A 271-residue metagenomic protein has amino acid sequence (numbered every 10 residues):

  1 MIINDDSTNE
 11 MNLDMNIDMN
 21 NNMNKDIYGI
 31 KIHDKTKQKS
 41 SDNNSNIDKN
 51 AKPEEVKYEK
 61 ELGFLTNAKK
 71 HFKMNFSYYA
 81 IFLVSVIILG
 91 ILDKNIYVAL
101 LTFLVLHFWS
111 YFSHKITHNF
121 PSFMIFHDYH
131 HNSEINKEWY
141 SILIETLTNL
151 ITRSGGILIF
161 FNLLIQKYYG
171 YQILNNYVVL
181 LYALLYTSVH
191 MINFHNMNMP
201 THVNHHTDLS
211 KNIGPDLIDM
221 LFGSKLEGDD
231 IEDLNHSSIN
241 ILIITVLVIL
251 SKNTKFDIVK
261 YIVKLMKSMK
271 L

Functional and structural regions predicted by a protein language model:
M1-V179, T201, D208-L271: Non-catalytic, topology-defining segments of multipass membrane proteins
L104-W109, A183-I192: Alpha-helical transmembrane segments and their membrane-interface exit regions
V179-T187, M197, I213: Short amphipathic alpha-helical segments
F194-P200: Interfacial helix-loop-helix junctions of multi-pass membrane proteins
